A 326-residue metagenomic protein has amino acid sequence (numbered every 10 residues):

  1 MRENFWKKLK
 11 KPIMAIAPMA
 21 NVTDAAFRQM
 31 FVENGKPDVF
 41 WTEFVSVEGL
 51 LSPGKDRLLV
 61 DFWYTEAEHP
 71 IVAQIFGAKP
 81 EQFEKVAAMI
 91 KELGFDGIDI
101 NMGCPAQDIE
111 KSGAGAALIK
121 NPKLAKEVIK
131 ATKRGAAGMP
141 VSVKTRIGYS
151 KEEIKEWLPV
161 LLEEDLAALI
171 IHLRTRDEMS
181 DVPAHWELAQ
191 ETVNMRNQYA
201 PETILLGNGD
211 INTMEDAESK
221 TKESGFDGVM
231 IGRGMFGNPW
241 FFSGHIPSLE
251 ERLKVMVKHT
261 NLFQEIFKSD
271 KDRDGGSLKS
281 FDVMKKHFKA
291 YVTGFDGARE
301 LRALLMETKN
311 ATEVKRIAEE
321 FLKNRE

Functional and structural regions predicted by a protein language model:
M1-K10, M14-A15, A20, A26 (+6 more regions): Alpha/beta catalytic cores of nucleotide-metabolism and tRNA/nucleoside-modifying enzymes
R2-N4, M19-E92: Glycine-rich, positively charged N-terminal anion/phosphate-binding segment
L9-I13, E48-I71, C104, I109-S112 (+1 more regions): N-terminal small/glycine-rich loop or linker at the start of catalytic domains across soluble metabolic enzymes
I13-A15, V39, P70-Q74, G97-D99 (+5 more regions): Structural preference for beta-strand elements that scaffold enzyme active sites
M19-N21, V45-V47, F76-A78, G103-P105 (+4 more regions): Active-site beta-loop-alpha junctions enriched in small/polar residues
G77, I119, K123, P183 (+1 more regions): Conserved phosphate-coordination/catalytic loops
E84-I98, M102-S112, K123-T203: Alpha/beta enzyme core
G113-I119, E178-M179, H245-P247: Short glycine-enriched, charge-decorated loop/helix-capping segments at active-site entrances that position
